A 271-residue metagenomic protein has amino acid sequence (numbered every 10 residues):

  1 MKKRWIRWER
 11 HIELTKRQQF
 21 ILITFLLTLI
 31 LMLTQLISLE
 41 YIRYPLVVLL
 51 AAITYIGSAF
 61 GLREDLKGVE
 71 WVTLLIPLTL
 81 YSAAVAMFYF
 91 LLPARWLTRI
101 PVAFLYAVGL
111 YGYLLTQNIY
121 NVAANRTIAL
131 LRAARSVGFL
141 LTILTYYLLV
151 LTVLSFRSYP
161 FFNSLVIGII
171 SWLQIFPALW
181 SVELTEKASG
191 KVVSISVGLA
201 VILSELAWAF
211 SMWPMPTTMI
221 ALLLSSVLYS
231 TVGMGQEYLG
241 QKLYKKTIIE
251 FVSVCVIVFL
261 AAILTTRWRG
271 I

Functional and structural regions predicted by a protein language model:
I6-T24, K246-T247: N-terminal membrane topogenic signal
I6-W8, Y55-E70, L114-I128, I175-A188 (+1 more regions): C-terminal ends of transmembrane helices
L33-V47, Y89-L105, L151-V166, K187-G190 (+2 more regions): Membrane-helix interface and helix-disruption motif detector
E40-R43, I53-L141, T145-P160: Membrane-interface helix-loop-helix junctions at boundaries between adjacent transmembrane segments
A51-T54, L78-S82, L199-L203, I220-G235: Hydrophobic alpha-helical membrane segments
V166-E205: A mid-sequence, solvent-exposed acidic-amphipathic segment
G235-V256: Interfacial loop-to-transmembrane junctions
A262-I271: Juxtamembrane boundary at the C-terminal end of a transmembrane helix
